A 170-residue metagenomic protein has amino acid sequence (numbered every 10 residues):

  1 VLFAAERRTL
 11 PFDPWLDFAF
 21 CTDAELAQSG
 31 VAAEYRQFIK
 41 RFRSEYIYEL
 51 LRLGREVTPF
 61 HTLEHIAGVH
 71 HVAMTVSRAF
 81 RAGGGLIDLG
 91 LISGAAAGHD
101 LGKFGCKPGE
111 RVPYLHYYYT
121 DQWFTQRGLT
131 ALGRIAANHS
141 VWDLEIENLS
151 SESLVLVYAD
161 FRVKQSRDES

Functional and structural regions predicted by a protein language model:
V1-V112: Acidic/His-rich, divalent-metal-binding segments that scaffold phosphate/diphosphate chemistry
R55, A82-S170: Divalent metal-dependent catalytic cores for phosphoryl transfer on phosphate-bearing substrates
